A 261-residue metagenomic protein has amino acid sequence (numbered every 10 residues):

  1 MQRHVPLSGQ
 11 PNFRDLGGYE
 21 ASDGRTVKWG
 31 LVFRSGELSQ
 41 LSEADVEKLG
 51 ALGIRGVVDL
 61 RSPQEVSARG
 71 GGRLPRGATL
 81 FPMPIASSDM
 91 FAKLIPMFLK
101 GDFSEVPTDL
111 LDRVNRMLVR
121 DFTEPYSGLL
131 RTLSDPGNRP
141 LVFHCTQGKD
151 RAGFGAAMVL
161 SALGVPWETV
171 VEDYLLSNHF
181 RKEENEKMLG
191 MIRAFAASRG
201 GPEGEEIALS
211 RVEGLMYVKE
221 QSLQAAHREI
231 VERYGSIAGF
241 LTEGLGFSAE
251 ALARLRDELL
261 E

Functional and structural regions predicted by a protein language model:
M1-V142, Q147, G155-E261: Cys-dependent protein tyrosine phosphatase-like superfamily
